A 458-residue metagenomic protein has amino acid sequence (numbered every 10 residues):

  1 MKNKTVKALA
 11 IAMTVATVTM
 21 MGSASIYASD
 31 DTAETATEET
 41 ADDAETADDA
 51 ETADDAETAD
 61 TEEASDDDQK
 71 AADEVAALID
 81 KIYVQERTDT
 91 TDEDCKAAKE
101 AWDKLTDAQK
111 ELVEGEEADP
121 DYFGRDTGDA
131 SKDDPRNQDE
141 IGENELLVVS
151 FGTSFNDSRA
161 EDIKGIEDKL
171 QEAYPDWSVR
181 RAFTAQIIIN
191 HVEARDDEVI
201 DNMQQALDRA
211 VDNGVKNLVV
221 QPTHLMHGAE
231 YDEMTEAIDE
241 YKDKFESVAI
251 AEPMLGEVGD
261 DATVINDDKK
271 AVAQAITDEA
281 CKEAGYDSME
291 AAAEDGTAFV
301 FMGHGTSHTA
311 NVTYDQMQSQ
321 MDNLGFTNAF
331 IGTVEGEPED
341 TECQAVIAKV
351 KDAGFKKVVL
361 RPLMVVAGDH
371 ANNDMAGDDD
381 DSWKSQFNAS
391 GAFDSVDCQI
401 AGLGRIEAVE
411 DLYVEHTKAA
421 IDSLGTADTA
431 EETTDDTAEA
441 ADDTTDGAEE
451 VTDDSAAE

Functional and structural regions predicted by a protein language model:
M1-A12: Bacterial Sec-dependent N-terminal signal peptides
V6, A16, A24, W102 (+1 more regions): Short, glycine-/Ser/Thr-/acidic-enriched flexible segments
A12-M20: Bacterial N-terminal signal peptides
T19-A36: Sec-dependent signal peptide cleavage junction
D31-D66, Y122, D428-E458: Ser/Thr/Gly/Pro-rich low-complexity, disordered linker/stalk segments of secreted and cell-surface proteins
E63, D119-V359, M364-E432: Extended amphipathic ligand-handling, pore-lining, and cofactor/metal-binding catalytic surfaces
A64-T127, S131: Beta-rich interaction/scaffold domains
